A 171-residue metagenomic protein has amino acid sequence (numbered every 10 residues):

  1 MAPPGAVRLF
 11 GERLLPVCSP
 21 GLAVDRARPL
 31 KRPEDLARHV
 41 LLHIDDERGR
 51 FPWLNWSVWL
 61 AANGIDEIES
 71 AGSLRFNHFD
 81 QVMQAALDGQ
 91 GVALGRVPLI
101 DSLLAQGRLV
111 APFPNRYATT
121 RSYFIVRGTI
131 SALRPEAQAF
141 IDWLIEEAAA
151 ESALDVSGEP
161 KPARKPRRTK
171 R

Functional and structural regions predicted by a protein language model:
M1-P52, S57-R75, R171: Acidic, Gly/Pro-rich loop/turn segments at junctions of secondary structure
V7, E34, M83-Q84, Q138: Alpha-helical segments flanking ligand/cofactor-binding loops in enzyme cores
V17-C18, N77, G95, L144: A conserved hydrophobic position in a structured secondary element of the catalytic/binding core that shapes
G21-L22, Q81, L99, S131: Short, well-ordered alpha-helical scaffold segment located in the soluble/lumenal catalytic or ligand-binding core
V24, R50, L94, L103 (+1 more regions): Loop/helix-junction capping segments adjacent to catalytic residues or to phosphate/diphosphate-binding pockets
I65-A111, A118: Hydrophobic hinge/microswitch elements
V97-S102, Q106, N115-R171: C-terminal effector-binding regulatory domain of bacterial HTH transcription factors
